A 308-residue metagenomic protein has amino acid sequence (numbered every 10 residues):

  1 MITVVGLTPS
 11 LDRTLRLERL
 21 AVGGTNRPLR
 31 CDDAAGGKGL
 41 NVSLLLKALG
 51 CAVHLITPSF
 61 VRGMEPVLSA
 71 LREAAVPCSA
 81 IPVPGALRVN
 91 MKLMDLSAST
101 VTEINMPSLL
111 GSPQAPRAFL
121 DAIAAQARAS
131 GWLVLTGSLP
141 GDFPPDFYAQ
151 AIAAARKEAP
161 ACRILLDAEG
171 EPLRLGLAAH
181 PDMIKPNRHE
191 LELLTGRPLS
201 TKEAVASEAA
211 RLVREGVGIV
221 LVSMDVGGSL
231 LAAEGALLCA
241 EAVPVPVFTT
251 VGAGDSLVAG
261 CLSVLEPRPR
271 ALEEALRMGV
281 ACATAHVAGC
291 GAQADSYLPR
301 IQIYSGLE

Functional and structural regions predicted by a protein language model:
M1-A21: Positively charged, low-complexity intrinsically disordered leader regions
I2, C51-V53, C78, I164 (+1 more regions): Hydrophobic anchor at the start of a short beta-strand that flanks the dinucleotide cofactor-binding loop
R27-L87, G306: Substrate-binding N-lobe of the ribokinase-like
L44, M91-L93, G228-L231: Short beta-strand scaffold segments in enzyme catalytic cores
L93-R128: Conserved phosphate-binding/catalytic loop of the ribokinase/pfkB sugar-kinase fold
E103-N105, S130-S138, D167, K185-E190: Short beta-strands and strand-loop turn motifs
P145-G235: Conserved phosphate/ATP/ADP-binding segment of small-molecule kinases
K202-E308: Conserved phosphate-binding/catalytic region of the ribokinase-like
